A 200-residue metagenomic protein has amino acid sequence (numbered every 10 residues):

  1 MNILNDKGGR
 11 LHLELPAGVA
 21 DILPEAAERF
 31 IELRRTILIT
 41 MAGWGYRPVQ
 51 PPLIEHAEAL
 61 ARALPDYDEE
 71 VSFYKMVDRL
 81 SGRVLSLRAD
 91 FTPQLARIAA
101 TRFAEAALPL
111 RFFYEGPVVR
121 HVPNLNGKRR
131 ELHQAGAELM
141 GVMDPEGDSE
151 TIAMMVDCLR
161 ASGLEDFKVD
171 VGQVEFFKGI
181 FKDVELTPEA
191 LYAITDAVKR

Functional and structural regions predicted by a protein language model:
N2-R200: Extended, charged alpha-beta segments that form solvent-exposed binding/catalytic grooves in nucleic-acid-handling
